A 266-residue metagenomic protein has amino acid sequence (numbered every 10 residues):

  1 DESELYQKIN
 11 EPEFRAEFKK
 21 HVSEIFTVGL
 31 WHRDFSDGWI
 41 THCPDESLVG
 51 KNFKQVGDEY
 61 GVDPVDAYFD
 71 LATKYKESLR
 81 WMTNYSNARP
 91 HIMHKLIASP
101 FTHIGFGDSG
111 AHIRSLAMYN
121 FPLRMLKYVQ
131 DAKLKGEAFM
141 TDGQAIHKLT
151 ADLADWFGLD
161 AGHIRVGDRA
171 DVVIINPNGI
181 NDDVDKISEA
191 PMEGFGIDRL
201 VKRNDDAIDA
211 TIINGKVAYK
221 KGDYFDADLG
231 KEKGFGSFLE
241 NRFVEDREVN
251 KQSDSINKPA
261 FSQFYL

Functional and structural regions predicted by a protein language model:
D1-F139, N178: Active-site neighborhoods of metal-dependent hydrolases
G61, D108, L126, A145 (+4 more regions): Hydrophobic, well-ordered secondary-structure elements that form the walls of internal hydrophobic environments
T73, F101, K127-L134, T150-A154 (+4 more regions): Hydrophobic alpha-helix feature that most strongly marks membrane-spanning transmembrane helices and their immediate
K74-S78, A111-S115, L153-W156, I180-D183 (+2 more regions): Flexible loop/turn segments at secondary-structure boundaries
L79-N87, M93, M140-Q144, A154-E189: Acidic, glycine-enriched loop/beta-strand segments at the rims of small-molecule binding/catalytic pockets
K95-T102, G107, F121, I174-K231: C-terminal cap of metal-dependent C-N hydrolases
I113-A117, A161, R199: Alpha-helix capping and helix-loop boundary segments enriched in small/acidic/polar residues
Y219-L266: Intein/HINT protein-splicing elements and their conserved insertion hotspots or analogous self-processing inserts
